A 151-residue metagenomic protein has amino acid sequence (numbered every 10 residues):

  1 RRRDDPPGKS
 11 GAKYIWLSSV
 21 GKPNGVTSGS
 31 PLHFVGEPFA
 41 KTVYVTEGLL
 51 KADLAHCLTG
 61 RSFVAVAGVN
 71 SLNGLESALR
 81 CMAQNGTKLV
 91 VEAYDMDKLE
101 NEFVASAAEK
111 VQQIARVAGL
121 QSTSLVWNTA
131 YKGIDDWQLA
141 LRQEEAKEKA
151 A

Functional and structural regions predicted by a protein language model:
R1-N85: Phosphate-handling DNA/RNA-contact segment within nucleic-acid enzymes
S18, T42-V45, E76-A151: Replication-associated primase and helicase/ATPase modules
